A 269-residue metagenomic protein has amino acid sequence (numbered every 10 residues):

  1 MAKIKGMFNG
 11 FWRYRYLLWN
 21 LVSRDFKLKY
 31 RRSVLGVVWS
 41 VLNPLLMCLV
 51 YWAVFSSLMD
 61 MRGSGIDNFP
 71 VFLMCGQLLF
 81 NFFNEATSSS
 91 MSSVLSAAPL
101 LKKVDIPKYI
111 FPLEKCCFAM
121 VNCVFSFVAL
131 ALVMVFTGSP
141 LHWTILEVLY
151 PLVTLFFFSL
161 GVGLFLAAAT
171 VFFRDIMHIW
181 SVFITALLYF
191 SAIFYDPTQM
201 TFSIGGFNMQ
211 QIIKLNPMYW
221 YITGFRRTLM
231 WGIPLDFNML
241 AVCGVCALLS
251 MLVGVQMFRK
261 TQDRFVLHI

Functional and structural regions predicted by a protein language model:
M1-I269: Hydrophobic transmembrane alpha-helices and immediately adjacent juxtamembrane helices of multi-pass inner-membrane
